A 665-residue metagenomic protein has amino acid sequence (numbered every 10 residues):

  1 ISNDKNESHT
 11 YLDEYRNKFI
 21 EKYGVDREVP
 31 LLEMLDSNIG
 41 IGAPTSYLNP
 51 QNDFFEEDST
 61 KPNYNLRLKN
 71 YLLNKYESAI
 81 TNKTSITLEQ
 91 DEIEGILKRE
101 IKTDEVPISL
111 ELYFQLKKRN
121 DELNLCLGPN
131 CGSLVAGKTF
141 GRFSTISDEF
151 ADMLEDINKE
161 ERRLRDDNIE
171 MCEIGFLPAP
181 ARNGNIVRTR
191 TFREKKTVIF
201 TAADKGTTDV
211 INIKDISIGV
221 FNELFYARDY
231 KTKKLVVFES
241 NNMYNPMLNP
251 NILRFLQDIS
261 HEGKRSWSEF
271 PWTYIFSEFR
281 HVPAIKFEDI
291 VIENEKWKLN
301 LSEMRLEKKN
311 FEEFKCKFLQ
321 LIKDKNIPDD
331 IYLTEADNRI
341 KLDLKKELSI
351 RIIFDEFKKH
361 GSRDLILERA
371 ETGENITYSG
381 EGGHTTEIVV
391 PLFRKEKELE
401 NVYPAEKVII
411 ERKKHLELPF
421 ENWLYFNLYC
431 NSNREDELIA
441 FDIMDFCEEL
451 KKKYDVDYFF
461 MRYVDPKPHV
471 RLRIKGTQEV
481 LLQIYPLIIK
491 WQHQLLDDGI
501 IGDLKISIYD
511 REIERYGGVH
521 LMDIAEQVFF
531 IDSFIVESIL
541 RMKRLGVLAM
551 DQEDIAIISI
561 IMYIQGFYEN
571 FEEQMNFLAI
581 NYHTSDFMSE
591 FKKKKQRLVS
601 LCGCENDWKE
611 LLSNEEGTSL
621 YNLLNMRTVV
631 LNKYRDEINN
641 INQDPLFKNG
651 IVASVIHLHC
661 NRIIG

Functional and structural regions predicted by a protein language model:
S2-N3, E14-K22, Q552-E569, G650-R662: Short, hydrophobic/amphipathic alpha-helical patches that form generic packing surfaces within helical domains
S8, L12-N17, E21, V25-Y429: Extended low-complexity, compositionally biased segments
L348, Y403-N422, D465, T477-Q478 (+1 more regions): Catalytic "initiation/cleavage/transfer" segments centered on a nucleophilic residue and adjacent nucleic-acid-engaging
V408-K413, K451-M461: Short amphipathic beta-strand starts and helix->beta connectors
N427-S432, L472-Q478: Short beta-strand-to-loop capping motifs
E435-V456: Short amphipathic alpha-helix segments
F459-T477: Histidine-centered divalent-metal-coordination microenvironment in nucleic-acid enzymes
E605-G665: C-terminal, charged interaction/regulatory segments at domain termini
